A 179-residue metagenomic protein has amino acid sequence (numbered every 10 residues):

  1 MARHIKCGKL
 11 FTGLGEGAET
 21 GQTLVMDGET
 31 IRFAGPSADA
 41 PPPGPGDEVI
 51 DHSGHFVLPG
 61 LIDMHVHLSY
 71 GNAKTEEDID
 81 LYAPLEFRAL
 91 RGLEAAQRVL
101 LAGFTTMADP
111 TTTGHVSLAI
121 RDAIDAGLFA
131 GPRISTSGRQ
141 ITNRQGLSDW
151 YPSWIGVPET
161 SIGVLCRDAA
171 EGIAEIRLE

Functional and structural regions predicted by a protein language model:
M1-P43, H55-V57: N-terminal metal-binding scaffold of metallo-dependent hydrolase/deaminase domains
C7, G46-D47, F104: Short, well-ordered alpha-helix to beta-strand connector turns
K9, L93, Q97-L100, I173 (+1 more regions): Residues within alpha-helical segments
Q22-T23, E48, P132: Extracytoplasmic/periplasmic beta-strand context in beta-sandwich domains, especially the cupredoxin/COX2 CuA-binding
G46-F56, S117-L128, A169-E179: Short amphipathic alpha-helices and their capping/turn segments at secondary-structure boundaries
I50-D51, A108-D109, T136: General beta-strand structural signal in soluble alpha/beta enzymes
H55-A126, R144-Q145: Metal-associated gating/positioning segment near the N- to mid-region
L128-E179: Metal-coordinating catalytic core of metallo-dependent amide/deamination hydrolases
